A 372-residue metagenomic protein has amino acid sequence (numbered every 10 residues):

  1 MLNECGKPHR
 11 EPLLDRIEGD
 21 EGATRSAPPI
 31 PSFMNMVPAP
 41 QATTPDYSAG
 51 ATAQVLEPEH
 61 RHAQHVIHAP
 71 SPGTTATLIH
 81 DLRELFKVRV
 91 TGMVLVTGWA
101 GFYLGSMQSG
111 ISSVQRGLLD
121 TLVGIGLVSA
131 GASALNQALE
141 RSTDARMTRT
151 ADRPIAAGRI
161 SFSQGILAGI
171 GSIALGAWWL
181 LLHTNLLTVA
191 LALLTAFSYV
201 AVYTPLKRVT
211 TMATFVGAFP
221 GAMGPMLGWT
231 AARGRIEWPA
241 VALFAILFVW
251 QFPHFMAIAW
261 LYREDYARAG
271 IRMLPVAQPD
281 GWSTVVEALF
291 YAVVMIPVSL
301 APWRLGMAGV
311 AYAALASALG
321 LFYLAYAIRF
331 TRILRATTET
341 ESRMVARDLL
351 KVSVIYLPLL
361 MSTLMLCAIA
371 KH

Functional and structural regions predicted by a protein language model:
C5, P29-H80, H372: Transit-peptide-like, low-complexity N-terminal presequences and other terminal intrinsically disordered regions
V66-T75, L139-I160, M256-T284, R335-T338: Cytosolic, membrane-interface loops and tails of multi-pass inner-membrane proteins
V96-L104, Q108-R141, R149, A190-A201 (+1 more regions): Membrane-embedded alpha-helical segments that form the functional core of polytopic membrane enzymes, especially those
T97-W99, P154, V216-A232, D280-S283 (+1 more regions): Small-residue-rich segments of transmembrane alpha-helices in multi-pass membrane proteins, especially helix faces
Y103-V123, L175-A190, P225-F248, L300-A311 (+1 more regions): Helix-coil boundary and interhelical linker segments in multi-pass alpha-helical membrane proteins
R141, R149-A190, P279-R304: Multi-pass membrane catalytic core of lipid/isoprenoid biosynthesis enzymes
F162-A232: Intramembrane alpha-helical segments
A325-P358: Interfacial loop-to-transmembrane junctions
